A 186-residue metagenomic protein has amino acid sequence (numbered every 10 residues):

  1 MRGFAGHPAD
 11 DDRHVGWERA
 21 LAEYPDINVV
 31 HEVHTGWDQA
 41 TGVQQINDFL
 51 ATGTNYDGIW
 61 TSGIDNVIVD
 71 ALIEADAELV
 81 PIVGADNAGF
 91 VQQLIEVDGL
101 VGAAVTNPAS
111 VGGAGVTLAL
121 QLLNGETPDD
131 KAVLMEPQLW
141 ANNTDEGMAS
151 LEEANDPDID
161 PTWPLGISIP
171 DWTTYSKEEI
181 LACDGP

Functional and structural regions predicted by a protein language model:
M1-A9, Y24, V33-G36: Short beta-strand->loop
M1-F4, E32, V97-A109: Short beta-strand elements at the ligand-binding edges of bilobed clamshell
A5, A114-P186: Hinge/cleft segment of the Venus flytrap/periplasmic-binding protein
P8-D11, G36-V43, T106-G113: Soluble non-cytosolic domains of exported or imported proteins
P8-I27, Q45: Short, solvent-exposed amphipathic alpha-helices that sit in or adjacent to ligand/effector-binding or catalytic
G16-W17, T35-L94, V116: Hydrophobic alpha-helical
V29, N55-Y56, L100-V101: Local beta-strand N-terminus motif with an aromatic residue
V29-H34, I82-G84, V105-T106: Short beta-strand-to-loop elements that line the ligand-binding cleft of bilobed periplasmic-binding protein-like
